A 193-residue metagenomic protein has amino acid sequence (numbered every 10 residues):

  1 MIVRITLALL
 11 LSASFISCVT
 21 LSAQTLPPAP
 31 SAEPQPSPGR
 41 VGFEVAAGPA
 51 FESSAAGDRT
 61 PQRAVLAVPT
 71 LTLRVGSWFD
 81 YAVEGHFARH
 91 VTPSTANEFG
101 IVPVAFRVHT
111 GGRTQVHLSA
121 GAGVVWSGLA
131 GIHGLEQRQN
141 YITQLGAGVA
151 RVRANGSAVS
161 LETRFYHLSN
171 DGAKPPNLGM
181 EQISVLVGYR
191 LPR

Functional and structural regions predicted by a protein language model:
C18-L73, F87, M180-R193: Short glycine/proline- and aromatic-enriched beta-strand/turn motifs that initiate or cap beta-hairpins
P34-F43, S77-Y81, G112-L118, N155-V159 (+1 more regions): Outer-envelope beta-barrel architecture signal
G39, P61-A67, T95-V102, T114 (+2 more regions): Residues that define the transmembrane beta-barrel architecture of outer-membrane proteins
F43-A47, Y81-G85, L118-A122, L145-A147 (+2 more regions): Membrane-embedded beta-strand positions of outer-membrane beta-barrel proteins
A47-S53, F87-V91, A122-G128, R151 (+2 more regions): Transmembrane beta-strands of outer-membrane beta-barrel pores
S53-G57, R89-P93, A130-L135, N170-P176: Extracellular loop and loop/strand-boundary signature of outer-membrane beta-barrel proteins
V65-A130, R190: Gram-negative (and chloroplast) outer-membrane scaffold detector with strong preference for beta-barrel transmembrane
G148-R193: Predominantly the C-terminal beta-signal and adjacent terminal strand-loop region of outer-membrane beta-barrel
